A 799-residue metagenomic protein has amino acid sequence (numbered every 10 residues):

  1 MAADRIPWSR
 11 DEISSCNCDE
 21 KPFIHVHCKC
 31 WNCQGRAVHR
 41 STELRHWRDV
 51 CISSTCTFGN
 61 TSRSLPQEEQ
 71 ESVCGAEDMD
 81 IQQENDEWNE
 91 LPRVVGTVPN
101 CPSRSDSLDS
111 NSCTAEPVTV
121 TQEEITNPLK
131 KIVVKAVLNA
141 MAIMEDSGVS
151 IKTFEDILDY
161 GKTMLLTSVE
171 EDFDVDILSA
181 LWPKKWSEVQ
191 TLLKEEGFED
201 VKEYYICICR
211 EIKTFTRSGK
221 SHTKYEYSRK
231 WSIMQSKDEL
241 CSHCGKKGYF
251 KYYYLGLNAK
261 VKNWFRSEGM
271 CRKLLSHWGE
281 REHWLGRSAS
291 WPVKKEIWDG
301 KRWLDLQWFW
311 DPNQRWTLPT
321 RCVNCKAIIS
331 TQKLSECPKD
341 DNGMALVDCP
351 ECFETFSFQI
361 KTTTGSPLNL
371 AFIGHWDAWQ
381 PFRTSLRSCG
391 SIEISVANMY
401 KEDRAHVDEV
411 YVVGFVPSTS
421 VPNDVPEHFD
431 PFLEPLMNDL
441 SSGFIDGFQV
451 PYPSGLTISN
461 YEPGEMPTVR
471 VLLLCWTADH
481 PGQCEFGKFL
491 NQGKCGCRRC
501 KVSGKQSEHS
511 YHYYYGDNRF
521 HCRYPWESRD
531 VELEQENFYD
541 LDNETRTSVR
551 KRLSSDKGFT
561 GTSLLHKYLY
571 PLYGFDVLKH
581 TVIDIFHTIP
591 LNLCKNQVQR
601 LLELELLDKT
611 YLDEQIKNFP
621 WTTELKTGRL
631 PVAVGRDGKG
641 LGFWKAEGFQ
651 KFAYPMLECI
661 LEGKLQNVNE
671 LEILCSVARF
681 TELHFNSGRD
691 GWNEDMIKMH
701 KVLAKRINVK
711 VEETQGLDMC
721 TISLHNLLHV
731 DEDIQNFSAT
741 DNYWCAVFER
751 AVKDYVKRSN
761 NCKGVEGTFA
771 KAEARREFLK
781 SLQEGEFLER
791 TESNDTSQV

Functional and structural regions predicted by a protein language model:
A2-H25, E188-D200, W310: Short, intrinsically disordered linker segments that flank or connect zinc-binding domains
A3-R5, Q82, E211-K213, S221-H222 (+4 more regions): Terminal interaction-prone segments of large eukaryotic proteins
P7-S9, R36-G59: C-terminal recognition-helix end and immediately following basic linker of small zinc-binding "finger" domains
G75-Y205, F215: N-terminal alpha-helical interaction blocks
K220-E226, K237-W379, S442-C659, E789-S797: Charged (Asp/Glu and Lys/Arg) segments that form or flank catalytic channels of large polymer- and nucleotide-handling
K361, S366-L370, G374-P422, E682: Acidic, metal-ligating active-site segments
E393-P451, E508, K780, F787: Compact, glycine/acidic-enriched structural inserts
